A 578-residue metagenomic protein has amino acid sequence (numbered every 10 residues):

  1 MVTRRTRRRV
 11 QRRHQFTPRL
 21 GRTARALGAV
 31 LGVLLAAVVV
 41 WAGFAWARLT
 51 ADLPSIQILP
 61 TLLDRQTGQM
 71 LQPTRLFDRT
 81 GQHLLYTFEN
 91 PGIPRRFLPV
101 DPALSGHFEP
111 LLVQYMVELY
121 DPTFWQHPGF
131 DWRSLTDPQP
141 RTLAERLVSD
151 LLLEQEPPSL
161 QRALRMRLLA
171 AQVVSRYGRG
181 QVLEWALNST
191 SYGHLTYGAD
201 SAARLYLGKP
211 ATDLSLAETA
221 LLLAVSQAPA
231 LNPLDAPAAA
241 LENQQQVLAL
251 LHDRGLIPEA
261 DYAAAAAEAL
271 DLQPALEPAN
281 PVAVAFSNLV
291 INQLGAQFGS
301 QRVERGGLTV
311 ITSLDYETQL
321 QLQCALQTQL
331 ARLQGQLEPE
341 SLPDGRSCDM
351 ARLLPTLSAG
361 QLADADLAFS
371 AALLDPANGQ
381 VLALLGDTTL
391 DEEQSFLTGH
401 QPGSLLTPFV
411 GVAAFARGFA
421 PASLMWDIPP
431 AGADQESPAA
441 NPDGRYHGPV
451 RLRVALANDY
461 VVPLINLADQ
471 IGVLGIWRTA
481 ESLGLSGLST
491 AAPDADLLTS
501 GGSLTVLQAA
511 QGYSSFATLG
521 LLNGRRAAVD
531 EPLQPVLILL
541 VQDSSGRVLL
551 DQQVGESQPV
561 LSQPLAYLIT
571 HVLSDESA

Functional and structural regions predicted by a protein language model:
V2-F77, F286, L333: N-terminal type II signal-anchor transmembrane helix that functions as the membrane-insertion/stop-transfer segment
R48-L49, R65-G68, Q72-P73, F77-D78 (+14 more regions): Extracytoplasmic/periplasmic proteins that interact with beta-lactams or build/remodel peptidoglycan
P73-P258, T389, Y446, A457-V461 (+2 more regions): Peptidoglycan glycan-strand catalytic modules in the bacterial/periplasmic cell-wall system
P94-H107, D364-F369, L390-F409, P421-D427 (+2 more regions): Short active-site loop at a secondary-structure junction that contains or immediately precedes the catalytic residue(s)
Q114-D121, L251, L322, N378-G379 (+4 more regions): Active-site SXXK
W125-R133, Y197-D200, E259-D261, F415-D434 (+2 more regions): Short, well-structured active-site flanking segments
P140-P157, T212, P278-P281, F419-I476 (+3 more regions): Conserved catalytic neighborhood of penicillin-recognizing serine enzymes
T312-D375, Q380-F396, L406, S503-A578: A penicillin-recognizing enzyme superfamily signal
